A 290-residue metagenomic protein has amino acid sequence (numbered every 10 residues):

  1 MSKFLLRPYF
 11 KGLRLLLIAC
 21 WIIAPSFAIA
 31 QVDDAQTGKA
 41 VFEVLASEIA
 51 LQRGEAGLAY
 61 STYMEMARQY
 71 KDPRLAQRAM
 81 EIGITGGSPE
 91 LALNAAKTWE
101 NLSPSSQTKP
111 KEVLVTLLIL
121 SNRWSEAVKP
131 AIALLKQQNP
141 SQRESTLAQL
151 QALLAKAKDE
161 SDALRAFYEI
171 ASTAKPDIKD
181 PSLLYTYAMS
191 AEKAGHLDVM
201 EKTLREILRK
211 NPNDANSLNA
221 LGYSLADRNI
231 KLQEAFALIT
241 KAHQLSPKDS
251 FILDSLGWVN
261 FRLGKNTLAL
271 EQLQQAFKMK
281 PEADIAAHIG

Functional and structural regions predicted by a protein language model:
S2-L16: Bacterial N-terminal signal peptides that target proteins for export
F10-K11, C20, S47: Intrinsic disorder/low-complexity segments in short proteins, especially the signal peptide and propeptide regions
R14-P25: Bacterial N-terminal signal peptides
S26-A30: Sec/Tat signal peptide C-region and signal peptidase I cleavage site
Q31-G290: Alpha-solenoid helical repeat scaffolds
